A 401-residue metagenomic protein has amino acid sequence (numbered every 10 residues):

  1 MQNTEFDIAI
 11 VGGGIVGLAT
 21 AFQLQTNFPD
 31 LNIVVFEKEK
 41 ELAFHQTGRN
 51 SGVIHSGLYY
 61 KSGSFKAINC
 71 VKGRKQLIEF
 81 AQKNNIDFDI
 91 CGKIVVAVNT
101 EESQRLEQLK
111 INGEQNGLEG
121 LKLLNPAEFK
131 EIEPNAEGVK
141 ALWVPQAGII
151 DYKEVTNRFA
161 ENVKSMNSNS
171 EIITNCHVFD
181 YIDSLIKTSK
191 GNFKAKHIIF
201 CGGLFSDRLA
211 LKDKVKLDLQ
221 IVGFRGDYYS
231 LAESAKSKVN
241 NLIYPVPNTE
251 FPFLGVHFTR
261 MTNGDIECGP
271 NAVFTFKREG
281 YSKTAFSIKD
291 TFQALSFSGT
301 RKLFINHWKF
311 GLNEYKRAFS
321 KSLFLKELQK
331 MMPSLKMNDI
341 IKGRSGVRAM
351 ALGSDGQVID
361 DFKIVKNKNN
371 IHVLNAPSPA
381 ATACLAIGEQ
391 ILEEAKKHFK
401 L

Functional and structural regions predicted by a protein language model:
Q2-V16, V34: Beta1/beta-strand and adjacent pyrophosphate-binding region of the FAD-binding site in flavoprotein oxidoreductases
N3-E5, D87-A97, G120-L123, E128-N167 (+4 more regions): Helix-loop-beta segment of a Rossmann-like dinucleotide-binding subdomain
A19, T188-F286: Flavin-dependent oxidoreductases
Q25-G48: Glycine-rich FAD pyrophosphate-binding loop
G52-E128, G138, G255-V256, E267 (+2 more regions): Dinucleotide-binding Rossmann-like beta1-alpha1 core, especially the glycine-rich loop that anchors the ADP
K61-K72, V96-L106, L142-E161, N313-L323 (+1 more regions): Short beta-strand to alpha-helix junction loop
L142-H197, C201-R208, A383-K396: Helical element adjacent to the flavin cofactor pocket in flavoenzyme catalytic cores
L303-L401: C-terminal catalytic lobe of FAD-dependent flavoproteins
